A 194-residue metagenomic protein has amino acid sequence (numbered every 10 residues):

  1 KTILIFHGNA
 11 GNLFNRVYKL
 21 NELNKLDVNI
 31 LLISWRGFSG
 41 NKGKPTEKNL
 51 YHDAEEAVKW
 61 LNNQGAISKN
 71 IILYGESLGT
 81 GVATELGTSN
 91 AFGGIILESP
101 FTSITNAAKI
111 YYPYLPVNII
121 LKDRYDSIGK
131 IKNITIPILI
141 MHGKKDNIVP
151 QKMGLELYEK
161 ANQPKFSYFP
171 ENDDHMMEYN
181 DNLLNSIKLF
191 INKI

Functional and structural regions predicted by a protein language model:
K1-W60, K69, G87: Membrane-embedded segments
K19, S127, I136, P150-E159: Short alpha-helix in the alpha/beta-hydrolase fold that links the catalytic acid
W60-Q64, S68-Y112: Primarily recognizes the serine-hydrolase "nucleophile elbow" in alpha/beta-hydrolase and SGNH/GDSL folds
G93, P100, I104-I136: Mobile cap/lid helix-loop segments that gate and shape the active-site cleft of serine hydrolases
N133-T135, I140-D146: Short beta-strand/loop motif that positions the catalytic acidic residue of the alpha/beta-hydrolase fold
K144-V149, H175-M177: Acidic catalytic loop of the alpha/beta-hydrolase fold
L155-E178: Catalytic histidine neighborhood in serine/cysteine hydrolases with alpha/beta-hydrolase-type architecture
E178-N192: Post-His helix in hydrolase/transferase enzymes
